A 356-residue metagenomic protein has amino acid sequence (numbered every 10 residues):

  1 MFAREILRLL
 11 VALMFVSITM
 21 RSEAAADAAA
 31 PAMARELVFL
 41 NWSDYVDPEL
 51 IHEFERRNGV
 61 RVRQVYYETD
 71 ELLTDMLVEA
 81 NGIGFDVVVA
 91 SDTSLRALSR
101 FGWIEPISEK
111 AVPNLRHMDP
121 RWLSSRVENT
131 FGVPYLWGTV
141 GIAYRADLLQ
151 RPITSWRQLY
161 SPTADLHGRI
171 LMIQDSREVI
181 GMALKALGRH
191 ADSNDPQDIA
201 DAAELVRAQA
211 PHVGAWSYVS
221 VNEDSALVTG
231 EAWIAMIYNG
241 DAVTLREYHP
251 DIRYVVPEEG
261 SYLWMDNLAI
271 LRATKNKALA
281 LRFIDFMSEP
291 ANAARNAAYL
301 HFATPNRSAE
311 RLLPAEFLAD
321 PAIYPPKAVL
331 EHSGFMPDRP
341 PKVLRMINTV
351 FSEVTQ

Functional and structural regions predicted by a protein language model:
A26-A97: Early extracytoplasmic/lumenal segment of secretory-pathway proteins
G84, D92-G214, Y218-E231: Extracytoplasmic ligand-binding site segments that recognize negatively charged/polar headgroups
F85-V89, W216, W233-Y238, R253-Y254: Paired acidic/hydrophobic, glycine-rich loop segments that form the ligand-binding mouth/hinge of periplasmic-binding
S94-A97, V228-T229, W233-D251: A ligand-binding cleft/hinge motif common to bilobed small-molecule-binding domains
G138, I199-Q209, Y248-R272, L318: Periplasmic-binding protein-like
G141-L148, K185-G188, M265-N276, R295: A bilobed periplasmic-binding-protein/Venus flytrap-type ligand-binding module shared by bacterial periplasmic
L271-E331: Mature extracytoplasmic/periplasmic domains
A328-Q356: Conserved C-terminal helix/tail region of periplasmic/extracytoplasmic solute-binding proteins
